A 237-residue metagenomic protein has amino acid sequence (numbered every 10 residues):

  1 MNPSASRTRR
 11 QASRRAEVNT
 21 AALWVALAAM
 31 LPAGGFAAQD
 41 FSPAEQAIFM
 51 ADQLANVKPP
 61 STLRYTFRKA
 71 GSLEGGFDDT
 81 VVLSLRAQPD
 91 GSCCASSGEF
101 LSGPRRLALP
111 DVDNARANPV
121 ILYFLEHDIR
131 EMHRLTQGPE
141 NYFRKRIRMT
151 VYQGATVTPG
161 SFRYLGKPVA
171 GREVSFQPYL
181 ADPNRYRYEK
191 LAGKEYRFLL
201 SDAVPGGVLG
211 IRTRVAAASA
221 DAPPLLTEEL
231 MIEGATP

Functional and structural regions predicted by a protein language model:
M1, V18-N19, Q39, D78 (+1 more regions): Intrinsic-disorder/low-complexity regions
M1-A16: N-terminal secretory signal peptides that target proteins for export/translocation
A21-P32: Bacterial N-terminal signal peptides
A38-V112, T136-P237: Acidic, serine/threonine-rich low-complexity disordered tracts
R106-E131: Surface-exposed, glycine/proline- and aromatic-rich loop segments on solvent-exposed faces across compartments
